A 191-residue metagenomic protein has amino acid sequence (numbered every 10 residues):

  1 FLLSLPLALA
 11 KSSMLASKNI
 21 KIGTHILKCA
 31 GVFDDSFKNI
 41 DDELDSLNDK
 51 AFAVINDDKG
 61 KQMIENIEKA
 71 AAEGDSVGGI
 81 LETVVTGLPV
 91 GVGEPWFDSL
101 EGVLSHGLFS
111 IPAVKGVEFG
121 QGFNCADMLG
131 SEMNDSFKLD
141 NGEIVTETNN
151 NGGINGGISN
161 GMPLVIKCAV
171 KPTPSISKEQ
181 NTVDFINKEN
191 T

Functional and structural regions predicted by a protein language model:
F1-W96: Glycine-rich, mobile lid/loop segments that gate access to catalytic sites or pores
L5, E73-N190: Glycine-rich anion/phosphate-binding loop at the beta-strand->alpha-helix junction
